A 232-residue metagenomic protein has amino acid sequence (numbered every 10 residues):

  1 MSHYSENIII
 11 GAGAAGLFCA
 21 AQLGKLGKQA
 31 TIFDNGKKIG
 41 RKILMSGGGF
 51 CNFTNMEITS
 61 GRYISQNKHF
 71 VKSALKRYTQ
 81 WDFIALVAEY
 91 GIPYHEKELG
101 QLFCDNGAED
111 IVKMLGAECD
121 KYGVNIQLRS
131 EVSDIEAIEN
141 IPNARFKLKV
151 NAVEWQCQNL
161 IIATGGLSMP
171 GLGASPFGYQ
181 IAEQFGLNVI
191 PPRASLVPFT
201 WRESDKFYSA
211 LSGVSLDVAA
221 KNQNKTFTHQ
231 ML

Functional and structural regions predicted by a protein language model:
S5-I32: N-terminal Rossmann-like FAD-binding beta1-loop-alpha1 element of flavoenzymes
I9, G13-A15, K38, G166-S168: Residue-level detector of alpha-helix initiation sites
I10, M45, I162-A163: Redox-cofactor binding/interface segments in oxidoreductases and associated redox assembly factors
K25-L26, T59, D82-A85, E89-L99 (+4 more regions): Residue-level recognition of phosphate/Mg2+-coordinating polar/acidic sites in nucleotide-handling active sites
G48-E98: Glycine-rich active-site loop/strand segments that organize a redox cofactor
V71-T79, E98-A117, Q127, L167-A174 (+1 more regions): Short beta-strand to alpha-helix junction loop
V87, L115, A182: Residue-level signal for inorganic ion chemistry
E109, K121-L232: Predominantly flavin-linked oxidoreductase catalytic cores and closely associated redox partners
